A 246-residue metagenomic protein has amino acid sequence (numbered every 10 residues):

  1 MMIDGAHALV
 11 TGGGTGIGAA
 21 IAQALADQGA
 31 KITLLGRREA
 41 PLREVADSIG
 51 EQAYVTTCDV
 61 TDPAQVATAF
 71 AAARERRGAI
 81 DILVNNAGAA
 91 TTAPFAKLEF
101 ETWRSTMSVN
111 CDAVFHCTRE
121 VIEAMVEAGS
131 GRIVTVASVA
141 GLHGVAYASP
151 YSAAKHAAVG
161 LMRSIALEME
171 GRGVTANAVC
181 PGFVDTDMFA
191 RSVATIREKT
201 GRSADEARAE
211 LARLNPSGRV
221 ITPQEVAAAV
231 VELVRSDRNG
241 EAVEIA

Functional and structural regions predicted by a protein language model:
H7, G14-T15: Conserved glycine-rich cofactor-binding loop
C58-T68, F100: The beta1-alpha1 cofactor-binding region of Rossmann-like NAD(H)/NADP(H)-dependent oxidoreductases
P94-F95, T102-R104, L211: Substrate-binding pocket helix/loop in short-chain dehydrogenase/reductase
T118, A154, M162: Active-site helix of classical SDR
E123, L167-E168: Alpha-helical segment proximal to the catalytic Tyr-Lys
S138: Residue(s) in the substrate-gating loop at a strand-loop-helix junction that position the organic substrate next
G171, A178, T186, R202-A246: C-terminal helical subdomain
